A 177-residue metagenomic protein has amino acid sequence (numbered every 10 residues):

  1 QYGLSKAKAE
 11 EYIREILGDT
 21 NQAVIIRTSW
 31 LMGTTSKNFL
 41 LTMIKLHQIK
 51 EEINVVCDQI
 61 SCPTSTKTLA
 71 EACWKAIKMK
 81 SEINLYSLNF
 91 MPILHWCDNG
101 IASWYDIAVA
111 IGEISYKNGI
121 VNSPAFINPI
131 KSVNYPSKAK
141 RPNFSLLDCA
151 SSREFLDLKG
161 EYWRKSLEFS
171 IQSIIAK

Functional and structural regions predicted by a protein language model:
S5: Active-site helix of classical SDR
Y12-C62, T66-K75: NAD(P)-dependent short-chain dehydrogenase/reductase
R27-T28, V56, D98, K131 (+2 more regions): A secondary-structure boundary/capping signal
S61-T64, A102, L147, L158-E161: Residue-level signal for the nucleotide or nucleotide-sugar donor/cofactor binding architecture
A72, M79-K138: Mid/C-terminal beta-alpha module of Rossmann-like enzyme folds, strongest in SDR-family dehydrogenases/epimerases
V133-F155: A hydrophobic C-terminal alpha-helical subdomain
Y162-K177: Amphipathic terminal alpha-helices
